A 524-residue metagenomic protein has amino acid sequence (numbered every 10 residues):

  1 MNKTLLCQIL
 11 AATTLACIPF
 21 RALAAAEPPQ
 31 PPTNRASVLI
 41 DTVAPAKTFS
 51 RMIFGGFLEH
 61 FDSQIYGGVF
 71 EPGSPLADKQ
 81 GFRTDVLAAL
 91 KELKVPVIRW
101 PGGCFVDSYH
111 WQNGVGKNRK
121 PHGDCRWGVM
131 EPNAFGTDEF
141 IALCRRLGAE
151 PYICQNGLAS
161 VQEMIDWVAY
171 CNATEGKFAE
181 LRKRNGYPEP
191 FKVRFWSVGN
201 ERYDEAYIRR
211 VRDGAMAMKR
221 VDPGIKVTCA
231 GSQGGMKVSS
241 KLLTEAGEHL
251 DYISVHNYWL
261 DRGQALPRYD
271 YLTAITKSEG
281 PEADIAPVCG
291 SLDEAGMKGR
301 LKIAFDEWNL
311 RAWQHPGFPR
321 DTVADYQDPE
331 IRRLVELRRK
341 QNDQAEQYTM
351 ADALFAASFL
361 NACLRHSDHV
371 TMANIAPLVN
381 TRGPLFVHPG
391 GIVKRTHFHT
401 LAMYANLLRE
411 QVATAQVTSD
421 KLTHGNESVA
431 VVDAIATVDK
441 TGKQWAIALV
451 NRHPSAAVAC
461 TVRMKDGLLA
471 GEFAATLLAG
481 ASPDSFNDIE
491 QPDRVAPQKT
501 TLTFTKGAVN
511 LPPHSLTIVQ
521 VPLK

Functional and structural regions predicted by a protein language model:
M1-L5: Positively charged n-region of N-terminal signal peptides that target proteins for export
Q8-R21: Bacterial N-terminal signal peptides
A24-S239, L243-Y252, P281-E282, A286-Q314 (+1 more regions): Non-catalytic accessory regions flanking glycosidase/transglycosidase catalytic cores in CAZymes
N257-T273, F318-R320: Active-site His/acidic residue clusters
L260, K277-S278, E282: Active-site-proximal helices and loops of the catalytic beta/alpha 8
